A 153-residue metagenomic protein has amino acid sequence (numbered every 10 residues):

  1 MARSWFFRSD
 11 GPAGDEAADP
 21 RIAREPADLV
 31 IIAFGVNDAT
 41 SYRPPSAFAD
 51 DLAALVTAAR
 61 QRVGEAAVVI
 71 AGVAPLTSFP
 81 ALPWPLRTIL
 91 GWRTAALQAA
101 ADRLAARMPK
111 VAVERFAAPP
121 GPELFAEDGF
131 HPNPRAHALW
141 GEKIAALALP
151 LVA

Functional and structural regions predicted by a protein language model:
M1-A54: Conserved SGNH/GDSL esterase-like catalytic core that processes O-acyl groups on lipids and polysaccharides
A33, A71-G72: Alpha/beta-hydrolase-fold catalytic nucleophile elbow
A39, T77-A81, P120-E123: Short acidic/His/Gly/Ser-rich catalytic and metal-binding motifs that mark active-site loops of diverse hydrolases
R43-D51, P85-R93, D128, P132-A136: Alpha-helix N-cap and loop-to-helix initiation/capping positions
V63-A67: A short helix->loop->beta-strand "cap" motif at the edges of active sites that frequently abuts
G72-A74, F116-A118: Short, well-ordered beta-to-alpha junction loops that form the rim of enzyme active sites and present histidine/acidic
S78-R115: Substrate-gating cap/lid alpha-helix
E127-A153: Histidine-centered active-site loop/cap adjacent to the catalytic His in serine esterases/O-acetyl transfer systems
